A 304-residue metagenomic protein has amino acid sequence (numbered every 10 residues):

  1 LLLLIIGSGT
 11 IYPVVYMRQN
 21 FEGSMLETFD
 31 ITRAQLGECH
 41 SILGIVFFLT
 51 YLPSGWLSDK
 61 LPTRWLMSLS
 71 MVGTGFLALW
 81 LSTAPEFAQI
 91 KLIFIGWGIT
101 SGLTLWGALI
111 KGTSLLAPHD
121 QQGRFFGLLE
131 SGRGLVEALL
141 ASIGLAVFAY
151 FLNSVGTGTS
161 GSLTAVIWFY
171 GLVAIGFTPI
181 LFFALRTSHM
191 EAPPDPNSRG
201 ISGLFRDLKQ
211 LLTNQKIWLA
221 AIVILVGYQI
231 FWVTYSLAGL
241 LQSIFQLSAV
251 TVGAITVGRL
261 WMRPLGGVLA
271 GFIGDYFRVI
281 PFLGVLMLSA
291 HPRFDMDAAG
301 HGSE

Functional and structural regions predicted by a protein language model:
R18-E22, A141, N214-V257, G267: Extracytoplasmic gate region of multi-pass secondary transporters
L49-F87: Conserved MFS/SLC helix-loop-helix module at the cytosolic interface between two early adjacent transmembrane helices
T50-P62, G266-V279: Helix-to-loop junctions at the C-terminal end of transmembrane segments in multipass secondary transporters
K60-M71, D275-L288: Cytoplasmic membrane-interface "Motif A"-like loop-to-helix N-cap segments of 12-TM Major Facilitator Superfamily
V72-E86, L288-S303: C-terminal ends and interior cores of transmembrane alpha-helices in multi-pass membrane transporters/permeases
T104-P118, E304: Intracellular juxtamembrane helix-capping segments at the cytosolic ends of symmetry-related transmembrane helices
F126-A149: Glycine-rich segments within core transmembrane alpha-helices of 12-TM secondary carriers
L185-R206: Flexible cytoplasmic inter-helical loops of multi-pass small-molecule transporters
